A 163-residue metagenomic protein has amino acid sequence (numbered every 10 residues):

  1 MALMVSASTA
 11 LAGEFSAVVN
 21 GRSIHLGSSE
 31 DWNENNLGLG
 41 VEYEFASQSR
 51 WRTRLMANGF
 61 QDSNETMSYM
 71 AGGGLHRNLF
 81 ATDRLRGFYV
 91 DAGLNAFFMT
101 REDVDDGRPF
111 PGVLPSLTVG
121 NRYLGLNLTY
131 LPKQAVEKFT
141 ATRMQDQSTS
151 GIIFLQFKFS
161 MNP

Functional and structural regions predicted by a protein language model:
S6-A7: N-terminal signal peptide c-region/cleavage motif recognized by signal peptidases
A10-E14, A46-R52, L79-D91, P163: Short loop/turn motifs that connect adjacent beta-strands in outer-membrane beta-barrel proteins
L11-S47, R54, N58-G59: Short glycine/proline- and aromatic-enriched beta-strand/turn motifs that initiate or cap beta-hairpins
A17-H25, W51-D62, D91-E102, L124-A135 (+1 more regions): Transmembrane beta-strand segments that form the barrel wall of outer-membrane beta-barrel proteins
V19, L39-F45, A57, A71-R77 (+3 more regions): Residues on the lipid-exposed face of transmembrane beta-strands in outer-membrane beta-barrel proteins
E30-N33, D62-E65, D105-P109, R143-T149: Replace "Gram-negative outer membrane beta-barrel proteins" with "bacterial and organellar outer membrane beta-barrel
A81-T118: Mid-chain, well-packed structural core segment of small domains
Q147-P163: Outer-membrane beta-barrel "beta-signal"
